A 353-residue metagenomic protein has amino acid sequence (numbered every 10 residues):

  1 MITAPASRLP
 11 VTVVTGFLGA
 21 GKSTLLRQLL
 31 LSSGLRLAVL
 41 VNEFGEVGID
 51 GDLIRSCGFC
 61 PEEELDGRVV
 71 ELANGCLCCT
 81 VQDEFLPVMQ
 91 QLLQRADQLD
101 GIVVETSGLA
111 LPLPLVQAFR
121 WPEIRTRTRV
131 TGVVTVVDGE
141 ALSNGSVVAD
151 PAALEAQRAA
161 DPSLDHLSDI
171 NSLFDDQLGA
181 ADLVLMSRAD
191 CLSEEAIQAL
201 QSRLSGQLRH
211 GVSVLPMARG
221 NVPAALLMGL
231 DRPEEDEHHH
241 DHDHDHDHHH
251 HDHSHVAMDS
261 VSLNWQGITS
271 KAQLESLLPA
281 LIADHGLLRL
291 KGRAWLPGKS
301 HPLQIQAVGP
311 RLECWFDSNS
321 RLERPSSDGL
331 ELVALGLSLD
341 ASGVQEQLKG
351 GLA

Functional and structural regions predicted by a protein language model:
I2, P151-R321, P325-L330, L339-S342 (+1 more regions): C-terminal accessory "lid"/substrate-recognition subdomains
I2-T15, A20-N171: Nucleotide-state-sensitive switch-loop elements of NTP-binding domains
V41, V137, A307-G309, G336: Flexible glycine-/small-residue-rich
E43, G139, R188-A189, S338: Residue-level signal for short, function-critical loop segments
E43, V133, V214, L274 (+1 more regions): A residue-level signal for conserved active-site and pocket-lining positions in enzyme catalytic cores
E105, L330-L337: Short, well-ordered beta-strand elements
